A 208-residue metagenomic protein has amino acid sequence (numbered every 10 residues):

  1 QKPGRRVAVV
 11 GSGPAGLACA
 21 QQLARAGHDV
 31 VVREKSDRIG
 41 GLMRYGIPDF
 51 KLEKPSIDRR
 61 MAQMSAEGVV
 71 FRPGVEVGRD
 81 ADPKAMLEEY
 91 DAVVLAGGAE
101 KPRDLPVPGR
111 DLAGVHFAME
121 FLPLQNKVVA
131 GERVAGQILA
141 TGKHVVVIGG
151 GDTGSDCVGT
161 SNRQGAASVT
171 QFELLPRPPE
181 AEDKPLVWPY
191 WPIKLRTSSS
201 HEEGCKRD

Functional and structural regions predicted by a protein language model:
Q1-D208: Residues forming the flavin
